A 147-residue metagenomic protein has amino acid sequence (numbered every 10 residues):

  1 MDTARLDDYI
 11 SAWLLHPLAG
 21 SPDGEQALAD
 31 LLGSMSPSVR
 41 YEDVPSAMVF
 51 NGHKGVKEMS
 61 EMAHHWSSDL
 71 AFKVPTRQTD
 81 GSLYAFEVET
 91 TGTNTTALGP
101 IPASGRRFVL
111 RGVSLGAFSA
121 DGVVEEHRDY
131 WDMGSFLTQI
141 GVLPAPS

Functional and structural regions predicted by a protein language model:
M1-P37, P144-S147: Short, low-complexity N-terminal intrinsically disordered segments enriched in polar/charged residues
T3-L6, L28-Y84, E89: A solvent-exposed, acidic/Ser-Thr-rich amphipathic alpha-helical stretch
S38, A120-D121: Residue-level recognition of short loop/turn positions
G52, T96-G99, S135-G141: A short, polar/proline- and glycine-enriched secondary-structure boundary/capping micro-motif
D80, V123-V124: Glycine-rich acetyl-CoA-binding "A-motif" of GNAT/NAT acetyltransferases
V88-T90, D129-Y130: Short, well-ordered beta-to-alpha junction loops that form the rim of enzyme active sites and present histidine/acidic
T91-S119: Exposed beta-sheet edge and beta->alpha loop/turn motif
E125-S147: Low-complexity, intrinsically disordered terminal/linker segments enriched in charged and Gly/Pro repeats
